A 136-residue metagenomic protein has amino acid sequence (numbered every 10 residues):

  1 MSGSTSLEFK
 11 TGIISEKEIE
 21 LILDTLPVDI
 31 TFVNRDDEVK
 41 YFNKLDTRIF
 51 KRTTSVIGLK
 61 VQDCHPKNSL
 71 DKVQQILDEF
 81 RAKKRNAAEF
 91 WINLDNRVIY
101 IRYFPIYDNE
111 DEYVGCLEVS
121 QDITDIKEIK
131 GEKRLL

Functional and structural regions predicted by a protein language model:
S2-T5, G12, D122-L136: Juxtadomain coupling helices with adjacent low-complexity linkers
S4-D37, F42: Sensory modules in modular signal-transduction proteins
S6-T11, E18, K60-K67, F80 (+1 more regions): Short, contiguous hydrophobic alpha-helices characteristic of membrane insertion segments
D36, K40, L45-I129: Sensory/regulatory domains in signal-transduction proteins
